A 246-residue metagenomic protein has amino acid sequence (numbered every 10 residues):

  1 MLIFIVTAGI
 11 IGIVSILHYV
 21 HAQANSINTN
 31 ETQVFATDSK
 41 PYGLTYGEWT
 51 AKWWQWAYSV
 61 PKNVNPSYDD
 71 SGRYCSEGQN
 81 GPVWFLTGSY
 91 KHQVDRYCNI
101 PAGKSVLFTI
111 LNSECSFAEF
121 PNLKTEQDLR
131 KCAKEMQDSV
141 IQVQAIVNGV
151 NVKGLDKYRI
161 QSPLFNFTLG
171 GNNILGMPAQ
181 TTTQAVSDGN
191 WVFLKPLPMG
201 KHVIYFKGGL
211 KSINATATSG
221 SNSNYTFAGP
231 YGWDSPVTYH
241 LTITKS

Functional and structural regions predicted by a protein language model:
L2-S15: Sec-dependent N-terminal signal peptides of Gram-positive bacterial secreted proteins and lipoproteins
G12-S26: Sec-dependent signal peptide cleavage junction
N25-N80, W233-P236, L241-K245: N-terminal segment immediately downstream of the Sec signal-peptide cleavage site in secreted/extracellular proteins
P82-N172: Extracellular-facing segments of soluble proteins and assemblies that are Gly/Ser/Thr-biased and enriched in aromatics
G103, E114, T125-Q137, K211-S246: Extended, polar beta-sheet/loop recognition surfaces of beta-rich domains that mediate binding to diverse ligands
V106-F108, A145, M199-G208: Short, well-structured beta-strand segments within conserved domains
F117-P121, V203-Y205, T216: A surface/extracellular/periplasmic glyco- and lipid-processing/surface-interacting theme
N172-K201, G209-T216, P230: Exposed beta-sheet edge/beta-hairpin loop segments within beta-rich domains
